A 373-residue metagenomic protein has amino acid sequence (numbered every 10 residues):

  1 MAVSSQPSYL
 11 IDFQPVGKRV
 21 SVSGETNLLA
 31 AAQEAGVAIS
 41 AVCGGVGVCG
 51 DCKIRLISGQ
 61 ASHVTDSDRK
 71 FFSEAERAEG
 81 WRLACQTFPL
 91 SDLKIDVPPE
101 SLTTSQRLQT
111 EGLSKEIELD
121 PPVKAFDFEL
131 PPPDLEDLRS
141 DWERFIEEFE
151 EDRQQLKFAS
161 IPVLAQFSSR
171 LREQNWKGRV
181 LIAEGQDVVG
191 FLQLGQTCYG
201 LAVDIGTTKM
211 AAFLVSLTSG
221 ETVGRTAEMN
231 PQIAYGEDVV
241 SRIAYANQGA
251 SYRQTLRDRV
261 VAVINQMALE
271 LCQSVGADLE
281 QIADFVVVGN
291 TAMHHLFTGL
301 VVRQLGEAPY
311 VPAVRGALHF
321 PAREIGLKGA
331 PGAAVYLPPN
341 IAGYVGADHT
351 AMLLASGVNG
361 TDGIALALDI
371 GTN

Functional and structural regions predicted by a protein language model:
A2-G17: Secondary-structure capping and domain/repeat boundary segments
P7-Y9, F71-A202, T207, S219 (+4 more regions): Nucleotide/phosphate-binding catalytic cleft detector across ATP-hydrolyzing and phosphate-transferring enzymes
V16-T26: Short, contiguous acidic and Ser/Thr-rich linear segments
E25, G45-G47, V203-K209, L214-T218 (+2 more regions): A short acidic Gly-Thr/Ser loop motif
A38-S62, D66, S73-S91: Local cysteine-cluster metal-coordination motifs and their immediate loop/turn environment, predominantly Fe-S cluster
V42, I57, P98, F213-L217 (+3 more regions): Generic beta-strand/beta-sheet core signal
S216-Q254: Short glycine-rich, Thr/Ser-proximal phosphate-binding strand/loop in the N-terminal lobe of ATP-dependent enzymes
